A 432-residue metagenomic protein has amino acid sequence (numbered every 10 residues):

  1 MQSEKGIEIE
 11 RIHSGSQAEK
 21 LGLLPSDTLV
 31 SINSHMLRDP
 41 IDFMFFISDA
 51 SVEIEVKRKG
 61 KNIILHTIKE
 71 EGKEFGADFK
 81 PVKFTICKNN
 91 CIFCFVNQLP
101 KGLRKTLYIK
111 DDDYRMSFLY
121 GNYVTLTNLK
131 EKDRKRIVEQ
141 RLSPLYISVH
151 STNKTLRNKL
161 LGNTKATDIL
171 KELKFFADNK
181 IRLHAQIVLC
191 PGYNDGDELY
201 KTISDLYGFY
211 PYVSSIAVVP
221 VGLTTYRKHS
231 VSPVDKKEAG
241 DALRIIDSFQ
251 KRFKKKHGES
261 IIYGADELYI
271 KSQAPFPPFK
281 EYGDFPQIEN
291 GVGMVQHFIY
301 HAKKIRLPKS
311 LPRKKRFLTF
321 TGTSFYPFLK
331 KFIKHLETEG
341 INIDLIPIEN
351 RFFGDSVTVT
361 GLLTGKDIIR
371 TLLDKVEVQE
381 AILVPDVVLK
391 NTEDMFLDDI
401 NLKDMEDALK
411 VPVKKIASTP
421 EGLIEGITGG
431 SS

Functional and structural regions predicted by a protein language model:
M1-I7, F45, E55, I63-P81: PDZ/PDZ-like peptide-tail recognition elements
Q2, E8, Q273-S432: Radical SAM enzyme core and accessory elements
A18-R38: Conserved PDZ fold ligand-binding element
S31-E55: PDZ domains, with a preference for the canonical peptide-binding region formed by the helix
G60-N62, K69-Y212, G222-F249: Conserved Radical SAM active-site core
P144-Y146, R182-H184, S215-A217, I261-Y263 (+1 more regions): Structural preference for beta-strand elements that scaffold enzyme active sites
R157, Y193, V213-E238, H257-K280 (+1 more regions): Flexible glycine/acidic-rich beta-alpha junction loops that bind and position SAM and/or redox cofactors in anaerobic
